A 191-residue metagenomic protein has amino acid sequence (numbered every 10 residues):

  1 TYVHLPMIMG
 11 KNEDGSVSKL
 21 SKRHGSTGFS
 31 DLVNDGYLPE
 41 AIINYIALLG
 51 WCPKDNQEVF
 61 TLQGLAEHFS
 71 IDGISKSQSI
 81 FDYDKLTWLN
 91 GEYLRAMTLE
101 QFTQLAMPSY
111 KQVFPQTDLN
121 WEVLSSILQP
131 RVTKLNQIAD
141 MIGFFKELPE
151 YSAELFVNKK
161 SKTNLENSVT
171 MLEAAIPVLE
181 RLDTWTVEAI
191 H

Functional and structural regions predicted by a protein language model:
T1-L94, A189-H191: Alpha-helical recognition segments enriched in aromatics with Gly/Pro capping that present substrate-recognition
L99-H191: Small-residue-rich helix-loop
